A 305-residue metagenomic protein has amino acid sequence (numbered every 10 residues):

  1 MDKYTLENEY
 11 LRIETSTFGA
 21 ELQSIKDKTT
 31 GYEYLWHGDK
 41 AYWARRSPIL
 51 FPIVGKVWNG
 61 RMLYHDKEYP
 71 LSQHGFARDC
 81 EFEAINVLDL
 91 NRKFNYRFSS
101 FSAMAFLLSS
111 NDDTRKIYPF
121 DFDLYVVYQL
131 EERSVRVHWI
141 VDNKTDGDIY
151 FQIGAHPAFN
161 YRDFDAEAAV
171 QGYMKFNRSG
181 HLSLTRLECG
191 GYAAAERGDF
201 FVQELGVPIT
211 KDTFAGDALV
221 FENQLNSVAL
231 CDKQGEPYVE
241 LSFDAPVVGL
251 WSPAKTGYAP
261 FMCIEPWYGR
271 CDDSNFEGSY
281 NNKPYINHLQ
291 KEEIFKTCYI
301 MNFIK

Functional and structural regions predicted by a protein language model:
Y10-T15, Y128, V135-N143: Short, well-ordered beta-strand segments enriched in hydrophobic/aromatic residues
R12-E68: Acidic-aromatic substrate-binding/catalytic surfaces of carbohydrate-active enzymes
T15, M62-Q73, W139, N287-I304: Short Pro-Gly-centered flexible turn/kink motifs
K67-E68, S72-E132: Extended, loop-rich substrate-binding clefts of extracytoplasmic carbohydrate-active enzymes
D79-D89, N95-Y96, Q203-P284: Acidic/His-leaning functional-site neighborhoods
Y125-V127, P284-L289: Beta-strand-rich interaction surfaces with strong enrichment in secreted/lumenal proteins
K144-D146, K305: Short, acidic/polar linear motifs in exposed loop/turn regions
D148-Y150, A158-Y161, D165-D244: Active-site/ligand-binding surface loops and adjacent short beta/alpha elements that line catalytic pockets across
